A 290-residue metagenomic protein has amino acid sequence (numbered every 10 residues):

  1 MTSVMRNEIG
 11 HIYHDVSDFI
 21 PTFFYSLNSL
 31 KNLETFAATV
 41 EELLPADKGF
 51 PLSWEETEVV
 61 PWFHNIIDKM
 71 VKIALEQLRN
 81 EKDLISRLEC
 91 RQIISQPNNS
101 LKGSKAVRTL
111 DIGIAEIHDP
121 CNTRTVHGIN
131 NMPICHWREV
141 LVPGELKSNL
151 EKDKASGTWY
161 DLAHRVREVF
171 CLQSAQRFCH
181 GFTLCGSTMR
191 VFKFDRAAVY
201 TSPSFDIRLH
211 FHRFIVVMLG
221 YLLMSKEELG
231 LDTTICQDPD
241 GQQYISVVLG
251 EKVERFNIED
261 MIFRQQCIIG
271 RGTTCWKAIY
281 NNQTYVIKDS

Functional and structural regions predicted by a protein language model:
M1-S290: Intrinsically disordered, low-complexity terminal regions enriched in charged/polar residues
